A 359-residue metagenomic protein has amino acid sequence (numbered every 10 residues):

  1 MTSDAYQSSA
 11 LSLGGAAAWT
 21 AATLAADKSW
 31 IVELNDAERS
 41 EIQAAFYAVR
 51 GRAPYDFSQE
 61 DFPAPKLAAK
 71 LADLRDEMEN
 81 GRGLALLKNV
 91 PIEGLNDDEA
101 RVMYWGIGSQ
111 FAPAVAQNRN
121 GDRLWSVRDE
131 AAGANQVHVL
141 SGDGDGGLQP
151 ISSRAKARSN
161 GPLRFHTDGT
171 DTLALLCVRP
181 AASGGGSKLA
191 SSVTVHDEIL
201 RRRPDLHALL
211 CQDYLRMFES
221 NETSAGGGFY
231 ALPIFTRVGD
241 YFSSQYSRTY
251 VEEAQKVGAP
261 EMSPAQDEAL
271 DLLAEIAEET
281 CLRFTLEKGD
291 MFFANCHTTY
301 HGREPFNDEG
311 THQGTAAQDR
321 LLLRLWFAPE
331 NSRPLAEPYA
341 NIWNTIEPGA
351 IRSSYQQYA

Functional and structural regions predicted by a protein language model:
M1-A68, A72-D73, N80-G81, A85 (+5 more regions): Active-site environment of non-heme Fe oxygenases that use a 2-His-1-carboxylate facial triad
D98-W105, L189-S191: "Short basic amphipathic alpha-helical interaction patches in structured regions
Y104-A114: A short alpha->loop->secondary-structure connector
